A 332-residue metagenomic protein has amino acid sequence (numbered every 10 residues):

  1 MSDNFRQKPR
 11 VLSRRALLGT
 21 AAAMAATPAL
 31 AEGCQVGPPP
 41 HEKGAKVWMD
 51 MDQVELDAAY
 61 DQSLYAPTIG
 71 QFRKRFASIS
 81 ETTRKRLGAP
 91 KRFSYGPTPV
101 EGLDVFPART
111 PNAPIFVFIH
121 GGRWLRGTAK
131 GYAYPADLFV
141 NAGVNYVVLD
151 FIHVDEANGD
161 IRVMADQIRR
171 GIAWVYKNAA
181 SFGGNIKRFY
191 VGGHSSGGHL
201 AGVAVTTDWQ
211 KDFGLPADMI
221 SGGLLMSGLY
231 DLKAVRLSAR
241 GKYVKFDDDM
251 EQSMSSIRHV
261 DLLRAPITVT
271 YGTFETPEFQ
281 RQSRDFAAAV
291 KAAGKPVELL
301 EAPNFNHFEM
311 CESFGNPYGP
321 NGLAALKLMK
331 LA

Functional and structural regions predicted by a protein language model:
M1-L12, A23-A26: N-terminal secretory signal peptides
F5, L18, M24, V36-A332: Alpha/beta-hydrolase superfamily serine-hydrolase fold, recognizing
A31-G33: Boundary at the C-terminal end of the N-terminal hydrophobic targeting segment
